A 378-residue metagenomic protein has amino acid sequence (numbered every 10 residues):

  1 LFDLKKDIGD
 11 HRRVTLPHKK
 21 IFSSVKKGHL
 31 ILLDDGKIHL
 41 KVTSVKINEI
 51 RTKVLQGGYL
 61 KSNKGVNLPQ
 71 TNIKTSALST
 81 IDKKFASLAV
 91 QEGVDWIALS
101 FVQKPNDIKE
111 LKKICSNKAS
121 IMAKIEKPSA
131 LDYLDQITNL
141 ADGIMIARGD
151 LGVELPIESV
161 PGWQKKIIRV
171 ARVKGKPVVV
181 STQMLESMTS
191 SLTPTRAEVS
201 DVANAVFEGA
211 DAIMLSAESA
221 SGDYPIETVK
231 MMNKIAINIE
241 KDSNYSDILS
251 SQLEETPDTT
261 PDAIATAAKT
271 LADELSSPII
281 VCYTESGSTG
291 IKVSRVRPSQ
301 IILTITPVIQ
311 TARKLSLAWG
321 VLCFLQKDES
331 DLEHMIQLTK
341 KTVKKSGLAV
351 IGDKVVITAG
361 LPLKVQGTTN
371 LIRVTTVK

Functional and structural regions predicted by a protein language model:
L1-K378: Non-catalytic helical/linker scaffolds that mediate oligomerization, partner binding, and domain coupling around large
